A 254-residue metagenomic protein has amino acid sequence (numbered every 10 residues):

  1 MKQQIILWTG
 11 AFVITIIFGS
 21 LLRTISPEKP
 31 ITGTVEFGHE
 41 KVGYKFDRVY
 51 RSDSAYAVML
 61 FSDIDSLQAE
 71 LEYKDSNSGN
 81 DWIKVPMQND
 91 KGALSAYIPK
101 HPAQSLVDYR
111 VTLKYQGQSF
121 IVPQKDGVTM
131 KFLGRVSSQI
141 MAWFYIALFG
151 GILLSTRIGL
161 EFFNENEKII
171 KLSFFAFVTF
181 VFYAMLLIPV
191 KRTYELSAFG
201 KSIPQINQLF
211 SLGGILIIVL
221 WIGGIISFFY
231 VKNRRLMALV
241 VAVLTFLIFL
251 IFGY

Functional and structural regions predicted by a protein language model:
M1-V178, F182, L187, V231-Y254: Glycan-association/targeting regions that enable binding to alpha-glucans and other polysaccharides
S137-F144, S197-S211: Non-cytosolic membrane-interface motifs at loop->transmembrane helix junctions
L148, L212-I218: Hydrophobic core segments of transmembrane alpha-helices in multi-pass, intramembrane catalytic enzymes
R157-L160, K191, E195, G224-S227: Membrane-water interface at transmembrane helix exits
N166-K171, Y194-P204: Short, flexible helix-coil boundary/hinge motifs
I188-G200, G253-Y254: Juxtamembrane "helix-exit" motif on the non-cytosolic side of transmembrane helices
L216, L220-A238: Membrane-helix boundary connector in multi-pass membrane proteins
